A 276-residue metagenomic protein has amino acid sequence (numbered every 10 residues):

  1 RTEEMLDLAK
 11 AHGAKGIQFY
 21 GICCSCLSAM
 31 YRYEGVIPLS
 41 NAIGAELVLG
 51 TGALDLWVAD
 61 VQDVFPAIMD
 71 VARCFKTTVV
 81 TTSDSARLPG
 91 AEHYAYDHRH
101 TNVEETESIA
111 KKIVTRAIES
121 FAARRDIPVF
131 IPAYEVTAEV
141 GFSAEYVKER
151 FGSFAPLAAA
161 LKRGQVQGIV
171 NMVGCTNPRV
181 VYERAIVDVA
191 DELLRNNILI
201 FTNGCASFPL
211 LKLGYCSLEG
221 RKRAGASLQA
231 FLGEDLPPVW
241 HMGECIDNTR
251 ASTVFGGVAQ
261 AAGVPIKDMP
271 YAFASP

Functional and structural regions predicted by a protein language model:
R1-P276: Anaerobic metallocofactor- and corrinoid-dependent redox/one-carbon enzyme cores, especially those from methanogenesis
